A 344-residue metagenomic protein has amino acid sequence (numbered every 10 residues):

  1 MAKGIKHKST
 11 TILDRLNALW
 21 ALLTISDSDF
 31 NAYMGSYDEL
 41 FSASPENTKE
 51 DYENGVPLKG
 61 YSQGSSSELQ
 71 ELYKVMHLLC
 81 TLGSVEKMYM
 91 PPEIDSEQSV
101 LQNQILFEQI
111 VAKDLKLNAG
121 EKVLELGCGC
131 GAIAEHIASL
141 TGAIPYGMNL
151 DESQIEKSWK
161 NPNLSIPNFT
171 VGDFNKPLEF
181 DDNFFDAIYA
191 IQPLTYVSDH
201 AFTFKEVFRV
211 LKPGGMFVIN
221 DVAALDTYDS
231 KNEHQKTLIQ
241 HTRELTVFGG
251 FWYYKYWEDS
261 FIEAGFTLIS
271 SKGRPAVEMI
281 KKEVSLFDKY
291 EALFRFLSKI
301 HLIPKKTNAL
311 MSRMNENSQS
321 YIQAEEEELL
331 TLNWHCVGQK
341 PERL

Functional and structural regions predicted by a protein language model:
G4-L82: N-terminal auxiliary segments of SAM/dcSAM-dependent transferases
Y73, P275-E325: C-terminal helical/coil "lid" or tail adjacent to the Rossmann-like core of SAM-dependent
L101-A119: Conserved alpha-helix/loop element of class I SAM-dependent methyltransferases that forms part of the SAM/SAH-binding
I133-K176: Class I SAM-dependent methyltransferase SAM/SAH-binding core
N175-I188: A short acidic, Gly/Pro-enriched loop at the edge of an enzyme's catalytic core that lines a small-molecule cofactor
A201-M216: A short glycine-rich, Lys/Arg-flanked "PGG" loop and its adjoining helix->strand segment in the class I
A223-G249: Short, glycine-/aromatic-enriched active-site segment of Class I SAM-dependent methyltransferases
G249-G265: Short alpha-helix
